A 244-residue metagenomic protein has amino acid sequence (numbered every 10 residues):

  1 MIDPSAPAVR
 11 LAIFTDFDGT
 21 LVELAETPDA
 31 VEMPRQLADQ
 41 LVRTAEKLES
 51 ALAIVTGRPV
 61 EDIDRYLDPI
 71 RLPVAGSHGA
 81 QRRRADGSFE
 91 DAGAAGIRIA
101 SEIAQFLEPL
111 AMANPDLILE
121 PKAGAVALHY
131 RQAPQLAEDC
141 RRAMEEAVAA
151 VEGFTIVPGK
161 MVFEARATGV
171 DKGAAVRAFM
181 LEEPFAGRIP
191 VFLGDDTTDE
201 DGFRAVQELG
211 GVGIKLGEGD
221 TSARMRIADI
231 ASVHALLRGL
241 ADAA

Functional and structural regions predicted by a protein language model:
M1, A8, P34, T168 (+1 more regions): Mg2+-dependent phosphoryl-transfer enzymes with acidic/Ser/Thr/Gly-rich catalytic loops
P4-E26, I54, V176: Asp-based phosphoryl-transfer active-site loop
E32-P121: Active-site phosphate-binding/coordination module
A75-S77, R83-S101, Q105, V157-G187: Substrate-recognition "cap/lid" segment bordering the active-site pocket of phosphatases
I99, Q135-C140: Short, conserved charged micro-motifs
I103-L107, C140-A149: Short amphipathic alpha-helices in soluble, non-transmembrane regions that often serve as interface/regulatory elements
I118-P134, T155-R166: Charged, glycine-interspersed solvent-exposed loop segments at helix/strand-loop junctions that cap or gate access
